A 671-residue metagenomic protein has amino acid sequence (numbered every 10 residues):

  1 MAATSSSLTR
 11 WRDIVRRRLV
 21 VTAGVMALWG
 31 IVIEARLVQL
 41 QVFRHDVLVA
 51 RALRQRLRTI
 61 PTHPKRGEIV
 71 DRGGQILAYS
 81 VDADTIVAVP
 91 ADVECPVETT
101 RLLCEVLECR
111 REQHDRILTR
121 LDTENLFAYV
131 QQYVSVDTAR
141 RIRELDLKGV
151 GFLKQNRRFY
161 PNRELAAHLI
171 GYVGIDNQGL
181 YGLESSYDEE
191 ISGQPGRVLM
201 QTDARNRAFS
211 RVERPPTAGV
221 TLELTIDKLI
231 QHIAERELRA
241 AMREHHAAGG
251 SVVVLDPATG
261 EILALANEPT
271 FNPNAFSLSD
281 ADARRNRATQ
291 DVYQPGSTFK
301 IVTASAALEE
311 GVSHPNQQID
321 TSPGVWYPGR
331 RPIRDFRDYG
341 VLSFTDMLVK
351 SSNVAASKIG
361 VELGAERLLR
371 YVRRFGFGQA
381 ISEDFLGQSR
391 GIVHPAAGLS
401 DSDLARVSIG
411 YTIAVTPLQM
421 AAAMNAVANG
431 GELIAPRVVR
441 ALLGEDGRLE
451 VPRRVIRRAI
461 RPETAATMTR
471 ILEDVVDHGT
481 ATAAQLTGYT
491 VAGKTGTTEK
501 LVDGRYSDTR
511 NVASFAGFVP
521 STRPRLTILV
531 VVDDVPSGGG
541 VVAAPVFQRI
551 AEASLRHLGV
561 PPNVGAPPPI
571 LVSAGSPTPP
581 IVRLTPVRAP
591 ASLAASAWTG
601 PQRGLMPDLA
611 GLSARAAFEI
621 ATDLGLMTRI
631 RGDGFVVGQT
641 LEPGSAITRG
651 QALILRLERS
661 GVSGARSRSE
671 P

Functional and structural regions predicted by a protein language model:
M1-F276, V292, G364-G378, G387 (+9 more regions): Periplasmic/cell-envelope proteins involved in peptidoglycan metabolism and beta-lactam response
A2-S6, A78, T202-E213, I226 (+3 more regions): Beta-lactam-recognizing serine transpeptidase/beta-lactamase-like catalytic domain environment
I14, T123-E124, L222, R287-T289 (+3 more regions): A short, structure-level motif marking secondary-structure boundaries and short turns
K65-G67, R72, A167, R390 (+3 more regions): Change "...and in nucleic-acid phosphodiester-cleaving endonucleases..." to "...and in nucleic-acid processing enzymes
V134-S135, Y172-I175, P273, D335-V341 (+2 more regions): Short, structured secondary-structure boundary patches
A166-H168, E261, I301-V302, A421 (+4 more regions): Short, solvent-exposed alpha-helical surface patches in non-cytosolic proteins
T221, G249-S251, Q318, S382 (+2 more regions): Residues at or immediately flanking beta-strands
G488, P520, V530-V532, P536 (+2 more regions): Ligand-recognition elements built from short beta-strands and adjacent flexible loops
